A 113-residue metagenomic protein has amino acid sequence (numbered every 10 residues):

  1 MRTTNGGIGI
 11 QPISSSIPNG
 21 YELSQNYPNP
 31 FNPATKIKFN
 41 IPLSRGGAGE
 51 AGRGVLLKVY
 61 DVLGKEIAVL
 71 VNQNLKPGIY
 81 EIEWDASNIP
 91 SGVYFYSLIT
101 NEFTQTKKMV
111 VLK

Functional and structural regions predicted by a protein language model:
M1-I8: Blade-level signature of beta-propeller repeat domains, shared across WD40, Kelch, NHL, RCC1 and BNR/Asp-box propellers
T4, D61, T100: Acidic surface patches and DE-rich sequence motifs
G9-Y27, F31-K58, V69, E81-W84 (+1 more regions): Glycine-centered coil/turn sites that cap beta-strands in beta-rich domains
K58, F95-S97, K108: Residue-level detector of beta-strand face positions
V71-N101: Short, surface-exposed loop/turn motifs with a glycine/proline- and acidic-biased composition
M109-K113: Short beta-strand edge segments in extracellular beta-sheet folds
